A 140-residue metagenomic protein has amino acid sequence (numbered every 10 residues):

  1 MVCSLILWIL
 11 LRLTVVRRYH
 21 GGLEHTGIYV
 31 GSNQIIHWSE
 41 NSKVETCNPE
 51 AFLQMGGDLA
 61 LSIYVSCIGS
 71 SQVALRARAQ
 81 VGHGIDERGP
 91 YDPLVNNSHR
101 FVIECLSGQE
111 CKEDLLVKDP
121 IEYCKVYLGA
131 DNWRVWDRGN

Functional and structural regions predicted by a protein language model:
C3-V65: Glycine-rich catalytic cores of cysteine/serine-nucleophile enzymes that process amide/ester linkages in cell-envelope
V15-V16, A74, N132, W136: Intrinsically disordered, low-complexity sequence elements enriched in Ser/Thr/Gly/Pro
M55-G56, I68, L128, R138: Feature targets compositionally biased, intrinsically disordered low-complexity regions with long contiguous runs
D58-I85, G89: Aromatic/basic micro-patches that form nucleic-acid/chromatin recognition or nuclease catalytic surfaces
A79-N140: Activation targets extended, charge/polar-rich intrinsically disordered C-terminal tails
